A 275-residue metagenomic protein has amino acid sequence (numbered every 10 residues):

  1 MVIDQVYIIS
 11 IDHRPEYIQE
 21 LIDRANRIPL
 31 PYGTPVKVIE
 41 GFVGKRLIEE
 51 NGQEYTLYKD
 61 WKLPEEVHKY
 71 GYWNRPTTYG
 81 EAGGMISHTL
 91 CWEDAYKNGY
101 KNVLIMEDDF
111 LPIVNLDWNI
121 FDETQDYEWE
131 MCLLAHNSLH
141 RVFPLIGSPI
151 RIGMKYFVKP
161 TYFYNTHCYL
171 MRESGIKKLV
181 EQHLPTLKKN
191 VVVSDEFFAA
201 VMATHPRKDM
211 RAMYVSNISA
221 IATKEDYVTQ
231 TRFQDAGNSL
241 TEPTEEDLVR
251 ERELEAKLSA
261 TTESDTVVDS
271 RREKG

Functional and structural regions predicted by a protein language model:
M1-M106, F110-G275: An acidic/histidine-cluster motif and surrounding catalytic segment that typifies divalent-metal-assisted enzyme active
